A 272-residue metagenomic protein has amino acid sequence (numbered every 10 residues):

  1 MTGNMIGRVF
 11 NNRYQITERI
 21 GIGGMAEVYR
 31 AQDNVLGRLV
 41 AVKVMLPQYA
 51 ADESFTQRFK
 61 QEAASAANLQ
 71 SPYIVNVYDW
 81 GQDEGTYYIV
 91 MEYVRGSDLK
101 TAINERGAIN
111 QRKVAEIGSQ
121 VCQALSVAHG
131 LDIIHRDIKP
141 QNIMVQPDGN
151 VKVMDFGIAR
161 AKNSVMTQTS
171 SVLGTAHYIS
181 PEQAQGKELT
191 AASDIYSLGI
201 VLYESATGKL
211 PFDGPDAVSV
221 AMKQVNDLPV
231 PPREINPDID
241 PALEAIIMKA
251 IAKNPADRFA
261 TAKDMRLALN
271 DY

Functional and structural regions predicted by a protein language model:
I16-G23, V28: Protein kinase glycine-rich loop
L46-N68: AlphaC helix of the eukaryotic protein kinase fold
W80: Activation-segment/catalytic-loop signature of the eukaryotic protein kinase fold
E84-D98, A102, R106: Conserved short submotifs of the Hanks-type protein kinase catalytic core that shape the nucleotide-binding pocket
I117-G118: Activation segment signature within eukaryotic-like protein kinase domains
V121-I133: Protein kinase catalytic-loop region centered on the HRD/HxD motif
H177-Y272: C-terminal lobe helix-coil module of Hanks-type protein kinase domains
